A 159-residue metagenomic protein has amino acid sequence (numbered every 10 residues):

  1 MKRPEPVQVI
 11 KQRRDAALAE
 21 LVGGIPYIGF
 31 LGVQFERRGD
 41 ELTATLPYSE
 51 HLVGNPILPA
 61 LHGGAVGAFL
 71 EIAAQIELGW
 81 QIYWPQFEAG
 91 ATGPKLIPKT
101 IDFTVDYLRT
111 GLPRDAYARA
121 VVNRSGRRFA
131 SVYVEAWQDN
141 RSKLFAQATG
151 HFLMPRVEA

Functional and structural regions predicted by a protein language model:
M1-Q12, G79, R109-A159: HotDog/MaoC-like acyl-thioester-processing domains
M1-T43: N-terminal leader/capping segments at the start of a protein or of a new domain
L31, D40-L42, I97-F103, R114 (+1 more regions): A generic structural signal for short beta-strands and their flanking turns/coil linkers
L31-L61: Catalytic strand-loop segment that frames the active site of acyl-thioester-processing enzymes
L46-Y48, Y107, M154: Hydrophobic residues in beta-strands and at strand termini
I57-E71, Q75-I76: Compact, glycine-rich, soluble single-domain proteins
Q75-Y117, V122: Hydrophobic beta-strand-centered segment that forms part of the acyl-chain substrate-binding groove
